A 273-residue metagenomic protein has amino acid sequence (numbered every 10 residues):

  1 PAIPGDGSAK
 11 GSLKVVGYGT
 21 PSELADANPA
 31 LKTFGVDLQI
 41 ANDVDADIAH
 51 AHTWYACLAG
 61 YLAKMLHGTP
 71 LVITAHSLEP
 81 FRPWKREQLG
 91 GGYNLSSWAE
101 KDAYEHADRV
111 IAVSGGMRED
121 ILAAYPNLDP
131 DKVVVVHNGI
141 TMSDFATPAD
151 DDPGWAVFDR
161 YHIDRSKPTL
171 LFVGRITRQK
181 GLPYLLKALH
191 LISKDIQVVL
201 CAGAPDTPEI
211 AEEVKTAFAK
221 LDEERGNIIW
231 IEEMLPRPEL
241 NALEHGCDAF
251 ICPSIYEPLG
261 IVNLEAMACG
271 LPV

Functional and structural regions predicted by a protein language model:
P1-A30: N-terminal strand-loop element at the rim of the active site of nucleotide-sugar-dependent glycosyltransferases
T69-V72, P80-D102, E119: Nucleotide-sugar donor phosphate/pyrophosphate-binding loop at the beta->alpha transition of glycosyltransferases
G116, G139: Carbohydrate-associated surface elements
A146-I163: A short helix/loop element that forms part of the nucleotide-sugar donor recognition site in Leloir-type
K167, L200-A202, A211-M234, P238: Nucleotide-activated donor-binding/catalytic signature segment of Leloir-type glycosyltransferases, i.e., the conserved
P168-F172, T177-L191, E212: A conserved mid-protein helix/loop that constitutes part of the nucleotide-sugar donor-binding site
N241-C247: Short alpha-helical donor nucleotide-sugar binding micro-motif in glycosyltransferases
I255: Aromatic "clamp/platform" in nucleotide-sugar-dependent glycosyltransferases that forms part of the donor/acceptor
